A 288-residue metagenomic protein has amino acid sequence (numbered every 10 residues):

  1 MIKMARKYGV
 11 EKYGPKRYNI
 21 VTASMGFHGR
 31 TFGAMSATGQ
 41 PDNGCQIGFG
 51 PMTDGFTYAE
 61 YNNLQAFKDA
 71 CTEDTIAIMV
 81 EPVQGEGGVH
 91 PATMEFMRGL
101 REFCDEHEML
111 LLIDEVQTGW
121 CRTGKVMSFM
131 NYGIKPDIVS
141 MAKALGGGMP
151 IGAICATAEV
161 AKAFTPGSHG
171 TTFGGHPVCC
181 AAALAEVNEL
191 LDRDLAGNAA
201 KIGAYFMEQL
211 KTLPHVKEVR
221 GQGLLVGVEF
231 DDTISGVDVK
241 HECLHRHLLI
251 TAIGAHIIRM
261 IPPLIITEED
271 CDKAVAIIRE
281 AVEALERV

Functional and structural regions predicted by a protein language model:
I2-V288: Conserved N-terminal phosphate-binding loop of PLP-dependent enzymes in the Aspartate aminotransferase
